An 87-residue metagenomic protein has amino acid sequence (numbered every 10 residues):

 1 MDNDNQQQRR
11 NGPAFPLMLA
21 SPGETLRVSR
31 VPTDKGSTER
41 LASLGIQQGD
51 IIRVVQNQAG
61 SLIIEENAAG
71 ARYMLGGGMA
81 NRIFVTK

Functional and structural regions predicted by a protein language model:
M1-K87: Compact, glycine-rich, soluble single-domain proteins
